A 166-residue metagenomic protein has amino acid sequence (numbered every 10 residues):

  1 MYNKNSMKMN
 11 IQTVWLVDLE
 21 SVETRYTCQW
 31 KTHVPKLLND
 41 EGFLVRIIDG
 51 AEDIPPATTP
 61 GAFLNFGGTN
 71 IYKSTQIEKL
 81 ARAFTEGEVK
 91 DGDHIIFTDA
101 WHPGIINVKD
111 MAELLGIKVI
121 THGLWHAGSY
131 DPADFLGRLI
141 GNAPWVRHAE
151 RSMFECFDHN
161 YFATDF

Functional and structural regions predicted by a protein language model:
N3, M7-V108: N-terminal pre-catalytic "stem/leader" segment of glycosyltransferase-like enzymes
F43, D93, V119-I120, D158: A structural micro-motif
D49-E52, W125, T164: Residues at the C-termini of beta-strands that transition into short coil/loop
N70-K73, F135-N142: Short, flexible loop segments at the rims of nucleotide/cofactor-binding pockets, characterized by
H94-A100, E113-F135: Active-site proximal beta-strand in glycosyltransferases
T98-D99, N160-T164: Replace "coordinates the UDP/GDP/TDP-sugar" with "coordinates nucleotide-activated sugar donors
M111-K118, R151-E155: Short, conserved loop/helix-junction motifs that constitute active-site signature segments in enzyme catalytic cores
L139-H159: Membrane-proximal helix-turn-helix segments that form the acceptor-binding/catalytic region of lipid-linked
